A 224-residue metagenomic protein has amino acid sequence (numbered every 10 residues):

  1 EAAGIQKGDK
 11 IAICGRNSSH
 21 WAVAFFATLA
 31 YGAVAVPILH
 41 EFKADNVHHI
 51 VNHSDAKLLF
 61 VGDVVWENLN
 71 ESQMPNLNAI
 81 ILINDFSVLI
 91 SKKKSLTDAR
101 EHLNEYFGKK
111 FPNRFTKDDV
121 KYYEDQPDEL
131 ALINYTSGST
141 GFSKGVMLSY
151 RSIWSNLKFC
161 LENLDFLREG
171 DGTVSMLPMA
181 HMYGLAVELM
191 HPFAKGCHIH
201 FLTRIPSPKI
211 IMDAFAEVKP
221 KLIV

Functional and structural regions predicted by a protein language model:
E1-K10: Phosphate-binding glycine-rich loop
A2-A3, A30-Y106: Structural core segment of the AMP-binding/adenylate-forming
A3, R16-S19, L177-H181: AMP-binding (ANL) adenylation modules
D9-K10, R16-V36, H40-A44, N52-L58 (+3 more regions): A short helix-loop-beta submotif of the ANL/AMP-binding
R16, V61-L69, K219-V224: Adenylate-forming
V47-H48, Y122, N134, M212: Short hydrophobic/charged patches on amphipathic alpha-helices used for structural packing and interfaces
R100-Y135, F142, F166-G172: Conserved pre-ATP/AMP-binding loop-to-beta segment of ANL
W154-G172, M179-V224: Conserved AMP-binding/adenylation subdomain of ANL enzymes
